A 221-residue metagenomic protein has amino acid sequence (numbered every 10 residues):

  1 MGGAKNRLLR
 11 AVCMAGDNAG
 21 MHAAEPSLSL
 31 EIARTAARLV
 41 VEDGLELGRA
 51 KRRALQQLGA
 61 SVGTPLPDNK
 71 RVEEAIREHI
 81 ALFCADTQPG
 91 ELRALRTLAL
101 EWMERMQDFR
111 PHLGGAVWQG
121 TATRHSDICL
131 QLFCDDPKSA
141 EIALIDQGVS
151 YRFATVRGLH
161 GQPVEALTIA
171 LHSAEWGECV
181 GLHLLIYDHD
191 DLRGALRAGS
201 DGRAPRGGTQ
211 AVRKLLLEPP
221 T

Functional and structural regions predicted by a protein language model:
G2-G3, G16, G20: Residue-identity detector for glycine
G2-K5, E46: Coiled-coil-like amphipathic alpha-helices with heptad-repeat character
L8-L9: Leucine-biased recognition of intrinsically disordered, low-complexity hydrophobic segments
G20-G44, K51-R124, D135-T221: Catalytic core of pol beta-like nucleotidyltransferases
C129-D135: Short hydrophobic/aromatic beta-strand micro-patches that form the beta-sheet surface supporting nucleotide- or nucleic
